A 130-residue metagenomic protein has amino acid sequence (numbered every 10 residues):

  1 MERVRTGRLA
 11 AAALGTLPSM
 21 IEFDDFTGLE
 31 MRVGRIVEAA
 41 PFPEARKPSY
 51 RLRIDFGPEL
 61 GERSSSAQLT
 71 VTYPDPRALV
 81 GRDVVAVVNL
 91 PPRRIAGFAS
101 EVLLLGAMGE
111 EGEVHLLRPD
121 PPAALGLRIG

Functional and structural regions predicted by a protein language model:
E2-G130: Phosphate-backbone binding interfaces of nucleic-acid-interacting proteins
